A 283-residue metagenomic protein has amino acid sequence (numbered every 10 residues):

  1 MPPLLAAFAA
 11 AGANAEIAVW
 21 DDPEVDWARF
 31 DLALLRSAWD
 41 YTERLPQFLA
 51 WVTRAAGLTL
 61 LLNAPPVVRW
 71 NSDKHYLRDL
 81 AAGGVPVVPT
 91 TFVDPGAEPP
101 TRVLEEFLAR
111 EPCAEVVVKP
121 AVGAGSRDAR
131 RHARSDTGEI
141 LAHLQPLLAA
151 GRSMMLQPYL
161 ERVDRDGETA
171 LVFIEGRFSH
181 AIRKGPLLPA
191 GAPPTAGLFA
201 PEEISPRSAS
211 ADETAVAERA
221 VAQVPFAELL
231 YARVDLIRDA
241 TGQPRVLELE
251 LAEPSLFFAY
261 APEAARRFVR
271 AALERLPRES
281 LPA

Functional and structural regions predicted by a protein language model:
M1-P95: Conserved N-proximal alpha/beta basic substrate-recognition cap immediately N-terminal to, or forming the N-lobe
W20-P23, Q157-R162, V234-I237: Short, solvent-exposed loop/turn elements at beta->coil junctions and helix N-caps that rim active or binding pockets
D26-D31, R165-D166, A240-R245: A short, glycine/Asx- and small/polar-enriched loop/turn that sits immediately N-terminal to a beta-strand
W39, S126, L187-P189, E250-Y260: Glycine-rich phosphate/pyrophosphate-binding beta-alpha loops
V52-G57, P66-D166, A211-A215: Active-site nucleotide/adenylate-binding loops and adjacent lid/helix of ATP-dependent enzymes
L60, E115, S153, Y231 (+1 more regions): Hydrophobic "anchor" residues on beta-strands that sit immediately upstream of conserved functional sites
R127-P225, R245: Phosphate-binding site of ATP-dependent enzymes
A209-A283: ATP-dependent carboxylate activation and anion-phosphoryl transfer catalytic cores that bind Mg-ATP to form
